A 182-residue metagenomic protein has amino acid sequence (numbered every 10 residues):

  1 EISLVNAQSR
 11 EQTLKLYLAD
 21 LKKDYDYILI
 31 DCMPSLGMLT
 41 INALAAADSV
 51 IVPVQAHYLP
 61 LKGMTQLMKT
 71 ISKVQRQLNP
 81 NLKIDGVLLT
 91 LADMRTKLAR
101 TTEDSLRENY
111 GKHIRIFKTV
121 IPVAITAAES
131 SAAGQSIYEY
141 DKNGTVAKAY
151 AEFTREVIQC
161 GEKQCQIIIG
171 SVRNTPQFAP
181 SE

Functional and structural regions predicted by a protein language model:
E1-K23, L78, L82, S130-A133: P-loop/Walker-type NTP enzyme "switch/lid" segment
T13, Q66, A149: Charged catalytic carboxylate motif
A19-I125, R173: Conserved catalytic-core segment of NTP-binding enzymes
S131-K148: C-terminal boundary of histidine-terminating zinc-finger modules
E152-Q164: C-terminal alpha-helix
